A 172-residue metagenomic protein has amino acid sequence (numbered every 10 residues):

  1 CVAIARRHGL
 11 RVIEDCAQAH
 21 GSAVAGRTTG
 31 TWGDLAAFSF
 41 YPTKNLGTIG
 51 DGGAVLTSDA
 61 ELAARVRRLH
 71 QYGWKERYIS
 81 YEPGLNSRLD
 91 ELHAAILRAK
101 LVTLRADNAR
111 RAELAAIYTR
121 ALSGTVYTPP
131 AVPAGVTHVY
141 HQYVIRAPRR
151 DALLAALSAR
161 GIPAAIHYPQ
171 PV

Functional and structural regions predicted by a protein language model:
C1, R7, A19, A23 (+1 more regions): PLP-dependent aminotransferase class I/II
A3-I4, T28-W32, V55: Short, hinge-like loop/turn segments at secondary-structure boundaries
L10-R11: Hydrophobic "anchor" residues on beta-strands that sit immediately upstream of conserved functional sites
E14-G47, E76-Y81: Conserved active-site segment immediately N-terminal to the catalytic lysine that forms the internal aldimine
F38-S39, G53-S58, R98: Short beta-strand-to-turn element immediately C-terminal to the catalytic PLP-Schiff-base lysine in fold type I
G50: Zn2+-dependent peptidoglycan hydrolase active-site motif and core
